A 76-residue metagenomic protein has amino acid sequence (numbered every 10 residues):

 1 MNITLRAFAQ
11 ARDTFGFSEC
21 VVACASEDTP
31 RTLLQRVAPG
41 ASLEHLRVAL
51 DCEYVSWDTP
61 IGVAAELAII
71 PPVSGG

Functional and structural regions predicted by a protein language model:
M1-G75: Ubiquitin-like/PB1-type beta-grasp interaction modules and other compact soluble beta-rich domains
